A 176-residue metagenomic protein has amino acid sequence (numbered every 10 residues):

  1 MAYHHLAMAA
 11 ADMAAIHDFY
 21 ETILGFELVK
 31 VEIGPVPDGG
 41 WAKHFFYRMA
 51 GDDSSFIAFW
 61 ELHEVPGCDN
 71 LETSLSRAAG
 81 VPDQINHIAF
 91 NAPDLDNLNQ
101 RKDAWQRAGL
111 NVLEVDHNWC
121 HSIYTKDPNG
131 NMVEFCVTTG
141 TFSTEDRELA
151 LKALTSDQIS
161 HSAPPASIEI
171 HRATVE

Functional and structural regions predicted by a protein language model:
A2-A11, R48-G51, D69-R101, H121-N131: Vicinal oxygen chelate
A9-L62: Core segments of cupin and vicinal oxygen chelate
I16, Y20, I88, W105: Hydrophobic pocket/interface hotspot
P35, A79, L113-E114: Short Gly/Pro-enriched turn/cap motifs at secondary-structure boundaries
S54, P66-G67, G140-F142: Short, acidic Gly/Pro/Ser/Thr-rich loop/turn segments
F59, G67-N70: A broadly used, surface-exposed interaction patch
L62-E64, P93: Histidine- and/or cysteine-centered catalytic micro-motif in compact active-site loops
N99-E176: Vicinal oxygen chelate
